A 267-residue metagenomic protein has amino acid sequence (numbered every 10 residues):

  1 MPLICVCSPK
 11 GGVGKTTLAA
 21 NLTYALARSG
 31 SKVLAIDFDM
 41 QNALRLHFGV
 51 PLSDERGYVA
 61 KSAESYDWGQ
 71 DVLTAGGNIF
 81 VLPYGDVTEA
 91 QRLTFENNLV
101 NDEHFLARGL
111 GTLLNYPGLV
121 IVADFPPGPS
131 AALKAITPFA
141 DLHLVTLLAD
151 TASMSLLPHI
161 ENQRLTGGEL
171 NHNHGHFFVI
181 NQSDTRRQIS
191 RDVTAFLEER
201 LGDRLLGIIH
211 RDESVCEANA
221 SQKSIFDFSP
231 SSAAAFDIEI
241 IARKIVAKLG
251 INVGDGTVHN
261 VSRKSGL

Functional and structural regions predicted by a protein language model:
P2-M40: Walker A/P-loop phosphate-binding motif and the immediately C-terminal alpha-helix
N21, A25, H47, A135: Active-site signature of alpha/beta-hydrolase-fold catalytic machinery across serine- and Asp/Cys-nucleophile hydrolases
R28-L34, N115-Y116, V120-G207: Conserved catalytic-core segment of NTP-binding enzymes
F38-V81, L206: Phosphate-binding loop that captures ATP/GTP phosphates
M40-Q41, V87, D150-A152, S183-R187 (+1 more regions): Conserved nucleotide-binding/hydrolysis micro-motifs of P-loop NTPases
V50-E55, Q163-R164, T194-F196, K223-F226: Short, hinge-like loop/turn segments at secondary-structure boundaries
V81-S130: Cytosolic-facing regulatory segments adjacent to core modules
E169-L267: C-terminal lobe/tail of nucleotide-utilizing enzymes
